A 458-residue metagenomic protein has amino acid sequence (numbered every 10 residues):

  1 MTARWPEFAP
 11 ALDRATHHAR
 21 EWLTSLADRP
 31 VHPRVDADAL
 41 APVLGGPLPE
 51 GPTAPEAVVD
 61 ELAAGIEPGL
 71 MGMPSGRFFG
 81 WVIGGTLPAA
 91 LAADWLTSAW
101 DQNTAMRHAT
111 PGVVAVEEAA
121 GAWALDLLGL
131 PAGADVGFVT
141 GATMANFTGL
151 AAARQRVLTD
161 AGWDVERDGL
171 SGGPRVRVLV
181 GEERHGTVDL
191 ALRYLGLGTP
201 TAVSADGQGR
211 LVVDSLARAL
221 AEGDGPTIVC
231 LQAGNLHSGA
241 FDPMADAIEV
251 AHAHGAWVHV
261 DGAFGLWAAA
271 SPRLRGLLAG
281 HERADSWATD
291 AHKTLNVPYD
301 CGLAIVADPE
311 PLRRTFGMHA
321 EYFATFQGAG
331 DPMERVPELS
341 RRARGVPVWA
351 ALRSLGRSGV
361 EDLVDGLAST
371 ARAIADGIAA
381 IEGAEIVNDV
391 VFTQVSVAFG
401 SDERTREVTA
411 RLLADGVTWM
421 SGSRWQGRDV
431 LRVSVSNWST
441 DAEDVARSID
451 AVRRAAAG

Functional and structural regions predicted by a protein language model:
M1-G133, A451-V452: N-terminal entrance/gating region of PLP-dependent enzymes' catalytic architecture
V113, V136-T143, V180, Q232: Active-site nucleophile and cofactor-binding loops and adjacent substrate-binding regions of central metabolic enzymes
A145-R313: Conserved PLP-enzyme active-site core in the AAT-like
A279-A379: Active-site C-terminal subdomain of aminotransferase-like
V306, V397-S401, V435-N437: Short beta-strand-to-loop capping motifs
E385-L412: Conserved PLP-binding catalytic core of the aspartate aminotransferase-like
D389, Q394, D415-R432: Conserved PLP cofactor-binding pocket of PLP-dependent enzymes
W425-G458: PLP-dependent enzyme catalytic core of the Aspartate aminotransferase-like
